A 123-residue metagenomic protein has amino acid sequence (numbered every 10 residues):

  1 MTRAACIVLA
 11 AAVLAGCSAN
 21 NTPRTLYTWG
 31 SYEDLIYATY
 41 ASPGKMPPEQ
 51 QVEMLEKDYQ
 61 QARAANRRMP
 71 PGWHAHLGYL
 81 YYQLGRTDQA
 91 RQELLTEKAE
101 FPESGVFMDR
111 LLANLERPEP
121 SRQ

Functional and structural regions predicted by a protein language model:
A11-D34: Bacterial Sec signal peptide processing site at the extreme N-terminus
N21-T25, D58-R68: Flexible helix-coil transition and linker loops at the boundaries of alpha-helical arrays
E33, Y37, A41-S42, G105-R122: TPR/TPR-like alpha-solenoid helical repeat scaffolds
P43-E56: Helix-turn-helix repeat elements of alpha-solenoid scaffolds
H76-L77: Structural register within alpha-helical repeat arrays
T87-P102: TPR/TPR-like (Sel1-like) alpha-helical repeat modules
